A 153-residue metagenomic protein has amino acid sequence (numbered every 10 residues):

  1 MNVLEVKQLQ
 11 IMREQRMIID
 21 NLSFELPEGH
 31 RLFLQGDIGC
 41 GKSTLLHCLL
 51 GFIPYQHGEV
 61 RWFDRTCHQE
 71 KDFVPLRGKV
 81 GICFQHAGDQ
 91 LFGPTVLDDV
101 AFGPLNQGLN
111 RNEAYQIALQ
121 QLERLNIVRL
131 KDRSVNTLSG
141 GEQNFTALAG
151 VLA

Functional and structural regions predicted by a protein language model:
M1-N21, E28, E70-D72, R111: A short, flexible loop at the N-terminus of ABC-type nucleotide-binding domains that lies
Q35-D37: The feature captures the beta-strand-to-loop junction immediately N-terminal to the Walker
L50: Helix-to-loop junction immediately C-terminal to a conserved catalytic motif
Y55-Q69, L76: Conserved ABC transporter NBD signature motif
G88, P94-L105, Y115: Short helical segment in ABC ATPase nucleotide-binding domains corresponding to the A-loop/adjacent helical element
N112-L130: Conserved ABC ATPase "signature" region
S134-L138, E142: Conserved ABC ATPase signature
